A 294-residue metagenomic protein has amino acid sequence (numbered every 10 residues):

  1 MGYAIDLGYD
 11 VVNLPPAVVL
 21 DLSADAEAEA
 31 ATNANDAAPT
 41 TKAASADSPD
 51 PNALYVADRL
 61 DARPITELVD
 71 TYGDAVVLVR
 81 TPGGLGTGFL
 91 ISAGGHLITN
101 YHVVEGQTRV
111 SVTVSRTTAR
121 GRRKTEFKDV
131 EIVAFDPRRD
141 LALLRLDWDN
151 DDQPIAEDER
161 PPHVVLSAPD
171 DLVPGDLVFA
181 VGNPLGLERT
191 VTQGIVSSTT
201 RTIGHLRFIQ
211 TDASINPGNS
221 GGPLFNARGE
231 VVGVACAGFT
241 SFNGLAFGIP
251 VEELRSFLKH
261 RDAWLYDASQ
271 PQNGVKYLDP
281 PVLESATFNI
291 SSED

Functional and structural regions predicted by a protein language model:
G2-Y3, G8-D10, P16-V19, L85 (+3 more regions): Catalytic-histidine neighborhood of serine endopeptidases, predominantly the chymotrypsin-like S1/PA family
V19, A26-E67, V110-R116, D129-V130 (+3 more regions): C-terminal cap/linker of serine protease catalytic domains
A57, V103, A134-F135, Q153-A156 (+3 more regions): Flexible, gly/ser-rich surface segments that form the specificity/activation loops bordering the active-site cleft
R63-I65, A75-H96, N100, K124-E131 (+4 more regions): A conserved glycine-rich beta-strand in the N-terminal activation segment of trypsin-fold
E67-T71, A119-R123, F135-R139, N150-D158 (+2 more regions): Gly/Ser-enriched beta-turn/beta-hairpin loop segments
V76, L97-N100, D171-L185, I195 (+4 more regions): Active-site-proximal beta-strands of protease catalytic cores
R80-P82, A93, S115-R116, L144-D151 (+3 more regions): A structural micro-motif recognizing beta-strand termini and the immediately following turn/loop segments
S92, V191, I215, N226: Short, acidic, Ser/Thr-enriched surface-loop or helix-capping motifs
